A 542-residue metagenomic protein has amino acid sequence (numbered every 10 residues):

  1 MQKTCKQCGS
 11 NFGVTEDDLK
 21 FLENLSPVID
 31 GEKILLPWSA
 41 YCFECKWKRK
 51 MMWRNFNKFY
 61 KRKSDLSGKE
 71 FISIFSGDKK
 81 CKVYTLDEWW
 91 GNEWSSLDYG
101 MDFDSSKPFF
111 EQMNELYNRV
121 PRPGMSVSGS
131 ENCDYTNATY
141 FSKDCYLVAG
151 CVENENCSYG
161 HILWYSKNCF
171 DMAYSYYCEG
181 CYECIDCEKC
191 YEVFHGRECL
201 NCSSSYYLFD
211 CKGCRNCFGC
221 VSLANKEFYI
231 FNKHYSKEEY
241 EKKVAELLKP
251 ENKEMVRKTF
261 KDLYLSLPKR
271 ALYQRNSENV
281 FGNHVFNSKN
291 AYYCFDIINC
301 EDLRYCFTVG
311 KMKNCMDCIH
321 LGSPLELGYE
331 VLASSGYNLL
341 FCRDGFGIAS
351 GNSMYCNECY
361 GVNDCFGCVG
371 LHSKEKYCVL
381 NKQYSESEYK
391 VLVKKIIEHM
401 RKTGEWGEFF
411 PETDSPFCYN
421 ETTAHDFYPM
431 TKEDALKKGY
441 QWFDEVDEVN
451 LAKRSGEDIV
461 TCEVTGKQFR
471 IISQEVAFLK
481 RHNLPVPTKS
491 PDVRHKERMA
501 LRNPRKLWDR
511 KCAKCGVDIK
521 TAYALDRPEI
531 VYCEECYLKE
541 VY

Functional and structural regions predicted by a protein language model:
M1-Y542: Long, distal/terminal scaffolding or interaction modules with repetitive or compositionally biased sequence
